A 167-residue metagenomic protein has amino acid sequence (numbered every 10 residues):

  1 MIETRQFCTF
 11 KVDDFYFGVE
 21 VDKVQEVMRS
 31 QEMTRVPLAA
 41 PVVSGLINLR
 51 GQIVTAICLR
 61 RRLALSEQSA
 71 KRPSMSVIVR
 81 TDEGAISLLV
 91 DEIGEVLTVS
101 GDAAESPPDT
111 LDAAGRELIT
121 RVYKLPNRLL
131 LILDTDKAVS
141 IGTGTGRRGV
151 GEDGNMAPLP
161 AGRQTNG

Functional and structural regions predicted by a protein language model:
M1-G167: An acidic, low-aromatic, low-complexity terminal/linker signal
